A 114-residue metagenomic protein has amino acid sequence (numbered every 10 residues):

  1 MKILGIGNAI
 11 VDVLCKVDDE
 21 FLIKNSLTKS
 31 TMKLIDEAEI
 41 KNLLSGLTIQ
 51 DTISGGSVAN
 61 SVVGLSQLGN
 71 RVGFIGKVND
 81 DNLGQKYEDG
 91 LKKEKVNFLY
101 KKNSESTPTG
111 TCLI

Functional and structural regions predicted by a protein language model:
M1-I75, K93: Glycine-rich phosphate/adenosyl-contacting loop at the front of the ribokinase-like
G5, Q85, V96-Y100: Short secondary-structure boundary micro-motifs
L68, T107-T109: Short, basic and Ser/Thr-rich N-terminal targeting/leader segments
G76-K77, K102: Glycine- and other small-residue-rich loops at beta-strand/loop junctions that grip anionic moieties
D80, G84-K93: Short, electropositive alpha-helical surface patch
G90-T107: A glycine-rich helix N-cap at a beta->alpha junction
T111-I114: Short beta-strand scaffold segments in enzyme catalytic cores
